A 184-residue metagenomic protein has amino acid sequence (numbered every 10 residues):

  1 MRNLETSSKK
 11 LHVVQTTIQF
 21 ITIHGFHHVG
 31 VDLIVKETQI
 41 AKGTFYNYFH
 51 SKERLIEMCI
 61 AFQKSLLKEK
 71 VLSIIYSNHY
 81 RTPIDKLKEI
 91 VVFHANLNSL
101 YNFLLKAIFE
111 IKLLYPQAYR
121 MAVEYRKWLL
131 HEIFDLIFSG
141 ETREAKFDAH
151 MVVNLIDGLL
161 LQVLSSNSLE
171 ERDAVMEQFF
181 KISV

Functional and structural regions predicted by a protein language model:
M1-H24, H28-E37, R54: Basic, helix-initiating cap at the start of DNA-binding domains
Q39-F49: Short hydrophobic/aromatic patch on the recognition helix
F49, A107-Y115: Short helix-capping/turn signature of helix-turn-helix
F49, I56-Q63, K70: Alpha-helical DNA-contacting segments of helix-turn-helix folds
M58, L72-S99, V152: Hydrophobic alpha-helical connector segments
S65-E69, L97-L100, Y115-H150: Amphipathic alpha-helical packing segments from all-alpha helical-bundle domains
K106, E110, S139-I182: Hydrophobic/aromatic-rich alpha-helical bundle segments in the mid-to-C-terminal region
